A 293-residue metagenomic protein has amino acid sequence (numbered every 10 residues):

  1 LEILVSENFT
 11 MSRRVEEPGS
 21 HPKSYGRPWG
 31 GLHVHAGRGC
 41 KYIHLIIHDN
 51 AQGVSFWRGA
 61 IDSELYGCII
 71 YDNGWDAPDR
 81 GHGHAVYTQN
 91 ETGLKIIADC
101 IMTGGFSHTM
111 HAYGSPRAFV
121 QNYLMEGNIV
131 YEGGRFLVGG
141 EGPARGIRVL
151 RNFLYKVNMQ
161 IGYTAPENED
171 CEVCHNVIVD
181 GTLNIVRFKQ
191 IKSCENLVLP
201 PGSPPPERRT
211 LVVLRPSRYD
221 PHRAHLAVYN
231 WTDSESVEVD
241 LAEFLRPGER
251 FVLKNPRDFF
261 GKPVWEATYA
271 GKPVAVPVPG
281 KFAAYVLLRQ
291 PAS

Functional and structural regions predicted by a protein language model:
L1, S6, W29, A36-G37 (+16 more regions): Parallel beta-helix/beta-solenoid
L1-P28, A36, K41, H48 (+4 more regions): Extracellular polysaccharide-degrading/modifying enzymes targeting complex plant/algal/animal polysaccharides
V15-H33, D49-R58, A77-N90, G104-R117 (+3 more regions): Extracellular beta-strand/beta-solenoid scaffold signature
K41-H48, E64-Y66, Y71, L150 (+2 more regions): Residues within well-ordered beta-strands of beta-sheet-rich folds
I47, M102, L154, R218-D220 (+1 more regions): A short catalytic or substrate-binding loop motif that flags glycine-/basic-rich loops and adjacent residues that bind
D180-S203: Leucine-rich solenoid repeat scaffolds
G202-S293: C-terminal beta-sandwich/jelly-roll accessory domains of carbohydrate-active enzymes
